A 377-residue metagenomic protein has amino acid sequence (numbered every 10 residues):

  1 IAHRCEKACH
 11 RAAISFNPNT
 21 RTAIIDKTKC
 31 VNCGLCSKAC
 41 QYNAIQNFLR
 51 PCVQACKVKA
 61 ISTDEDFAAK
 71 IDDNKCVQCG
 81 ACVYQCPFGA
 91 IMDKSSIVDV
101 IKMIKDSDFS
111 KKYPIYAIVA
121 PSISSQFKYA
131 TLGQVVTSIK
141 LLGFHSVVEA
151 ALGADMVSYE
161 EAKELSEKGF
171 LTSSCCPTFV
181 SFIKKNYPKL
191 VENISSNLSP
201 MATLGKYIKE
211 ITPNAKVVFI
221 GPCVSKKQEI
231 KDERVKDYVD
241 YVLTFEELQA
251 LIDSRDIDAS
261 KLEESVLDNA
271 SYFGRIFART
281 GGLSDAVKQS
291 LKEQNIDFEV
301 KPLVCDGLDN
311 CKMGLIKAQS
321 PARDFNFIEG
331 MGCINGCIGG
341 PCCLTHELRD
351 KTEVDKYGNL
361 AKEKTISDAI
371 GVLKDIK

Functional and structural regions predicted by a protein language model:
A2-I24, L35-D72, V77, A81-I97 (+1 more regions): Iron-sulfur cluster-binding cysteine motifs and their immediate structural context in ferredoxin-like electron-transfer
D26-T28: Nuclease-adjacent, charged terminal/linker segments that flank catalytic cores
P87, M92-K377: Iron-sulfur-associated redox domains of electron-transfer enzymes in respiratory and anaerobic energy metabolism
